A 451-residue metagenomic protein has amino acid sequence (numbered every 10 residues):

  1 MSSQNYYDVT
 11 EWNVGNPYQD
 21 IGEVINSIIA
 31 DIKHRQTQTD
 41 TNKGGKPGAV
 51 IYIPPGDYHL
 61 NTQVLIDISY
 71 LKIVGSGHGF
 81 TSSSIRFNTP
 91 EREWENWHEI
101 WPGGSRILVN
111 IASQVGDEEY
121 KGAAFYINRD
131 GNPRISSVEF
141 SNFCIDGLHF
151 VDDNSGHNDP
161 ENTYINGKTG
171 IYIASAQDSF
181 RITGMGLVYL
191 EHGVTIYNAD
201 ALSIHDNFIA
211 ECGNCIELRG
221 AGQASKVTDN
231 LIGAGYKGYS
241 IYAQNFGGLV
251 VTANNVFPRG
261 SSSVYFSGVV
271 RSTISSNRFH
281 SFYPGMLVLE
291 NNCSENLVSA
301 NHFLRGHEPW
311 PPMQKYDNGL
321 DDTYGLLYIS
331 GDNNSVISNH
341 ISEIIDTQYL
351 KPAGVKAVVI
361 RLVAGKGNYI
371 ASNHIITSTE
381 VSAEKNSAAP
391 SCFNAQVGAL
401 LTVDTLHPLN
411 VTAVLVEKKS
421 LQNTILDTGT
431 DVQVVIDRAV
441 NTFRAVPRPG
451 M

Functional and structural regions predicted by a protein language model:
M1-Q4, G450-M451: Short, intrinsically disordered N-terminal pre-domain segments
Q4-Y6, T10-E23, S27, K72-N166: Right-handed parallel beta-helix/beta-spiral solenoid domain characteristic of secreted/periplasmic
V9-Y52, A439, R444, P449-G450: Acidic Gly/Asp/Thr-rich repetitive segments characteristic of extracellular carbohydrate-active and adhesion proteins
K33-K72, S76-W94, G450-M451: N-terminal extracellular ligand-recognition/capping segment immediately after the signal peptide
L65-Y70, N128-V138, Y164, Y172-R181 (+5 more regions): Right-handed parallel beta-helix/beta-solenoid
V151, G156-N162, T169-G170, Y197 (+2 more regions): Surface-exposed, glycine- and small/polar-enriched segments that build interaction surfaces at terminal
A413-L415, D427-M451: Extracellular/surface-exposed low-complexity segments
